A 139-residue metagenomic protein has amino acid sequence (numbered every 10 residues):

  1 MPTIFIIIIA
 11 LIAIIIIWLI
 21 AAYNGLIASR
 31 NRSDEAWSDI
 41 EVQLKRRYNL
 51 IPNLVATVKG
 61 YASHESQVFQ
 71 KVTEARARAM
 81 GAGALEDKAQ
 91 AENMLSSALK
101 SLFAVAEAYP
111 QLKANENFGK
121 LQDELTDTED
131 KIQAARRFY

Functional and structural regions predicted by a protein language model:
M1-Y139: A helix-centric hydrophobic-segment signal that preferentially recognizes long, alpha-helical stretches used
